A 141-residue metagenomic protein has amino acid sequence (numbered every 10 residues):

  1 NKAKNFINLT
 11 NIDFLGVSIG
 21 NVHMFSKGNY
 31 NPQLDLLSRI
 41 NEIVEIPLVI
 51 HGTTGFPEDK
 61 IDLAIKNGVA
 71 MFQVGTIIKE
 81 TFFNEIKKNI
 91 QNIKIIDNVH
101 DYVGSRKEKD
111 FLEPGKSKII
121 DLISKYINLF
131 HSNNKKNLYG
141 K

Functional and structural regions predicted by a protein language model:
N1-V44, E58-V69, V74, K87-K88 (+1 more regions): Alpha/beta enzyme core
G20, G52-T53, I77-K79: Short, ordered loop/turn segments at secondary-structure junctions
H23, P47, V69, Y102-K109: A near-ubiquitous, low-amplitude feature marking generic local secondary-structure context
M24-G28, G52, K107-P114: Conserved short-loop catalytic and cofactor-binding motifs
E42-G52: Short beta-strand/loop segments at the ligand-binding rim of alpha/beta enzyme cores
G68-V99: A hydrophobic, small-residue-rich beta->alpha segment in the mid-to-C-terminal subdomain of diverse proteins
Q91-K141: Extended, intrinsically disordered, low-complexity segments
